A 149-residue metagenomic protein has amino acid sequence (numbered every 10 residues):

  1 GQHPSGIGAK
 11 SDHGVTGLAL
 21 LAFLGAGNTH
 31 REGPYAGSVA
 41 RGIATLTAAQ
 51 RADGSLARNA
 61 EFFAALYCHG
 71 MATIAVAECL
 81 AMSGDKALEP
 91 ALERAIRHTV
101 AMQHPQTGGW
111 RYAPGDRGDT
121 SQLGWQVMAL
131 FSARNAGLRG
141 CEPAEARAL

Functional and structural regions predicted by a protein language model:
G1-L149: Preference for long, amphipathic alpha-helical scaffolds in soluble/luminal domains and all-alpha bundles
